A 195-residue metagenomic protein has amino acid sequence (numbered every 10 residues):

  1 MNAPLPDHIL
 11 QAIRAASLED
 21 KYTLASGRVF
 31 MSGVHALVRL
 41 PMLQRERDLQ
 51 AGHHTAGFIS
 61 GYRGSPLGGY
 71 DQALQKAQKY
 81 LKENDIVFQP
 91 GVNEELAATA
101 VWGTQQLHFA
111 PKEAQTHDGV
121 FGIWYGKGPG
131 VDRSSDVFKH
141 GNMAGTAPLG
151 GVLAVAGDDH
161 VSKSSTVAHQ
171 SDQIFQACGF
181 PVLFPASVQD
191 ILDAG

Functional and structural regions predicted by a protein language model:
N2-V188: Thiamine diphosphate
Q189-G195: Conserved anion/nucleotide-ligand pocket segment
